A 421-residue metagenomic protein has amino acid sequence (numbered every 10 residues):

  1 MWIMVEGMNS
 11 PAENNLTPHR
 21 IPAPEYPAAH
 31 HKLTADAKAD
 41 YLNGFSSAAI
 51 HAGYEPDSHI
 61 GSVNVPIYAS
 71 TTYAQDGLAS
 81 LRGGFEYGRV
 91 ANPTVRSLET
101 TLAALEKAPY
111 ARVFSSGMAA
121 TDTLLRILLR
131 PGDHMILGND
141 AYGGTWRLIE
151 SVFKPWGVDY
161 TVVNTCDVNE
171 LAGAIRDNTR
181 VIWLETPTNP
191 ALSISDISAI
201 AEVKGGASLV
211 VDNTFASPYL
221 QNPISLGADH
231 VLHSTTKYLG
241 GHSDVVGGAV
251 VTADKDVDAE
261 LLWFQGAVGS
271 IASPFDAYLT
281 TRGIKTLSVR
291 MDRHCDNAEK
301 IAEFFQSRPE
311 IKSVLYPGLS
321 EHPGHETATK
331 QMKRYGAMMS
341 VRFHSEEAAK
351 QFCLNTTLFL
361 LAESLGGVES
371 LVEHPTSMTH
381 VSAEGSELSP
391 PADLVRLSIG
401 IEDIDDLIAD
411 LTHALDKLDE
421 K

Functional and structural regions predicted by a protein language model:
W2-K32, E150-S151, D159, G173 (+3 more regions): PLP-dependent enzyme catalytic core of the Aspartate aminotransferase-like
E6-N92, L98-T101, V395: N-terminal "arm"/small-domain region of PLP-dependent enzymes with the aminotransferase-like
N15-Y41, H51, Y110-E310, L315 (+1 more regions): Conserved PLP-enzyme active-site core in the AAT-like
Y54-P56, A69-Q75, F215, K237 (+7 more regions): Glycine-rich beta-alpha junction loops
T72-T123, G144-S151: Conserved N-terminal alpha-helix of the aminotransferase class I/II PLP-enzyme fold
L105, F305-P309, T356: Acidic-histidine catalytic/liganding microenvironments
V268-G269, T356-G366, A414-K421: A common structural junction motif
S313-V395, I399: Conserved C-terminal alpha-helix-loop-beta "cap" of PLP-dependent enzymes that closes/shapes the active-site mouth
